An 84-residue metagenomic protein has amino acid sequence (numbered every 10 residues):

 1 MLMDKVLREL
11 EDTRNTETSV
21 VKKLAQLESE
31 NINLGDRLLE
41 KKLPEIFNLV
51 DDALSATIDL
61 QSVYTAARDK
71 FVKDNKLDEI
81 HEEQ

Functional and structural regions predicted by a protein language model:
M1-N31: N-terminal acidic leader/helix
L2-D12, G35-L38, K42-E45, L49-D52 (+1 more regions): Non-transmembrane, amphipathic alpha-helical segments
K5, K22-K23, K41-K42, K70-K76: Context-gated lysine
E17-V20, L49-A67: Amphipathic alpha-helical coiled-coil segments
I32-L38, Q61-Q84: Long amphipathic alpha-helical coiled-coil segments
